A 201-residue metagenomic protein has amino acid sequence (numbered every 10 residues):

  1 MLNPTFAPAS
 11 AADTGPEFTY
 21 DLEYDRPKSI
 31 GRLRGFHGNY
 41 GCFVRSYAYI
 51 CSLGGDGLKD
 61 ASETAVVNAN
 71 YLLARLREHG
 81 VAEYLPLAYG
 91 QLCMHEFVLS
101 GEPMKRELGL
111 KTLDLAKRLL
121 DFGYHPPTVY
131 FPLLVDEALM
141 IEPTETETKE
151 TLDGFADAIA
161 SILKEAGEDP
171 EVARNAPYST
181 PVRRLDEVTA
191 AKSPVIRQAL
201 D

Functional and structural regions predicted by a protein language model:
M1-G15: Active-site PLP attachment segment
T14, L22-L33, I50-D201: Non-catalytic terminal extensions of PLP-dependent enzymes
R34-V44: PLP-dependent aminotransferase class I/II
